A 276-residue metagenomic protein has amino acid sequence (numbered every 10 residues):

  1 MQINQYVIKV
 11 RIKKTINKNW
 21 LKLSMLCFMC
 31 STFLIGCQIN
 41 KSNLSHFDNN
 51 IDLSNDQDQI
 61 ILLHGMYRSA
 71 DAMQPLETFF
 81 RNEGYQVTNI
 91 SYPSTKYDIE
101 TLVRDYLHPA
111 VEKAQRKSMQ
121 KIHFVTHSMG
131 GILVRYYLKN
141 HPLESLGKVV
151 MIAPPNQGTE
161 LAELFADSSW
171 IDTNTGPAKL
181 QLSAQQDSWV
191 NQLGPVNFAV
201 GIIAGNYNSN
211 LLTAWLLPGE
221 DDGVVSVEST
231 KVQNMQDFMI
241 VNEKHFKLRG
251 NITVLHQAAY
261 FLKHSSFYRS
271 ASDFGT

Functional and structural regions predicted by a protein language model:
Q2-Q74, T78-I90, V103, K113-R116 (+5 more regions): Flexible, membrane-associating and regulatory peripheral segments of lipid-active enzymes
L23, H46, D52, D71 (+6 more regions): Residue-level detector of functional hotspots within protein domains
I60-M66, A70-D71, E83, V87-I90 (+2 more regions): Serine-dependent carboxylesterase/thioesterase catalytic core of lipase-like alpha/beta-hydrolase/SGNH enzymes
K96-Y97, L248: A generic helix-loop boundary/linker signal
K139-T276: Helical cap/lid subdomain of alpha/beta-hydrolase-fold lipid enzymes that gates access to the catalytic pocket
